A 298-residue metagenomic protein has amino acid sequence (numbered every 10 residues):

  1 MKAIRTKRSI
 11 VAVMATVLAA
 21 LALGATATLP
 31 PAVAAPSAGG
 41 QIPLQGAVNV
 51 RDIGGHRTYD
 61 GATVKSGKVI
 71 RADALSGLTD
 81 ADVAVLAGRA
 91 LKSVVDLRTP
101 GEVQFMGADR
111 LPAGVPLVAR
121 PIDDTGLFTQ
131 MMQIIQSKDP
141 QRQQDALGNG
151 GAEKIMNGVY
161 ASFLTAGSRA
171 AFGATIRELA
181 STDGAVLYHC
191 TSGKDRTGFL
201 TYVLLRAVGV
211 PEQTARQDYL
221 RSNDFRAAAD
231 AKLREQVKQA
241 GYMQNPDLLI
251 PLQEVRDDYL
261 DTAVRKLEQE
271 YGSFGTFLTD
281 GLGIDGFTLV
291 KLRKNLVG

Functional and structural regions predicted by a protein language model:
K2-V186, L200-G298: Cys-dependent protein tyrosine phosphatase-like superfamily
H189: Catalytic nucleophile loop of clan PA
S192, R196-T197: Ser/Thr-glycine-rich phosphate-binding loops at phosphate-binding pockets of nucleotides, nucleotide cofactors
